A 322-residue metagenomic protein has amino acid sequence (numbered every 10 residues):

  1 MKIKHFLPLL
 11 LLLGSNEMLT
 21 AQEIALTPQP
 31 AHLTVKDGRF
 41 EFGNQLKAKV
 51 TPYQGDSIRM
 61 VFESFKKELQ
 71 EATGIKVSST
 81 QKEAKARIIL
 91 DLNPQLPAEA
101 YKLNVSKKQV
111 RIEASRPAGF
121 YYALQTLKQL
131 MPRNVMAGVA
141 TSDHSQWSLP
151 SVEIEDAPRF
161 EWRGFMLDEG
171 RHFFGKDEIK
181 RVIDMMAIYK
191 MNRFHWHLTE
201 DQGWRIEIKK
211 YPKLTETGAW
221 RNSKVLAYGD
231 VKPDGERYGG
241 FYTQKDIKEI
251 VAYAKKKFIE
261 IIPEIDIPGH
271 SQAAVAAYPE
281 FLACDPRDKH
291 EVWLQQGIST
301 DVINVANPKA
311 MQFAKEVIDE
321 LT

Functional and structural regions predicted by a protein language model:
M1-A25: Bacterial Sec-dependent N-terminal signal peptides
G14, T34-K36, G269: Local alpha-helix boundary/kink/capping signal
Q22-F160: Contiguous, structured surface segment used for ligand recognition
L96-D301, N307-T322: Feature activates predominantly on carbohydrate-active enzymes
